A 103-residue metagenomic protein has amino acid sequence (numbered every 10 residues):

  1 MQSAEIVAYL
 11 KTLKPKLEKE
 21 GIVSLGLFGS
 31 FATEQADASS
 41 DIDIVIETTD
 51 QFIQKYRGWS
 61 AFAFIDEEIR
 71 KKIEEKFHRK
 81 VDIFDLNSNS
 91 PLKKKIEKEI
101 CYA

Functional and structural regions predicted by a protein language model:
M1-S24, A32-A38, Q51-A103: Catalytic core of pol beta-like nucleotidyltransferases
L27: Conserved histidines in hydrophobic membrane contexts and catalytic metal-binding motifs
S40-I42: Change "...and in nucleic-acid phosphodiester-cleaving endonucleases..." to "...and in nucleic-acid processing enzymes
V45-E47: Short hydrophobic/aromatic beta-strand micro-patches that form the beta-sheet surface supporting nucleotide- or nucleic
